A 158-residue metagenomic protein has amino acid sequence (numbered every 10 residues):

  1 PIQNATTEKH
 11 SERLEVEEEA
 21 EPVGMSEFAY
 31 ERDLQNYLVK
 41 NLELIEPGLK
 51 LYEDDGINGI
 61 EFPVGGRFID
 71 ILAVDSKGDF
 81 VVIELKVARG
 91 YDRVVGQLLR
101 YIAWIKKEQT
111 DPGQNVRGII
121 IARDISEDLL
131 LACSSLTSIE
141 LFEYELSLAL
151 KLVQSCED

Functional and structural regions predicted by a protein language model:
P1-D158: Charged, terminal alpha-helix-loop-beta segments that serve as non-catalytic nucleic-acid engagement and/or assembly
